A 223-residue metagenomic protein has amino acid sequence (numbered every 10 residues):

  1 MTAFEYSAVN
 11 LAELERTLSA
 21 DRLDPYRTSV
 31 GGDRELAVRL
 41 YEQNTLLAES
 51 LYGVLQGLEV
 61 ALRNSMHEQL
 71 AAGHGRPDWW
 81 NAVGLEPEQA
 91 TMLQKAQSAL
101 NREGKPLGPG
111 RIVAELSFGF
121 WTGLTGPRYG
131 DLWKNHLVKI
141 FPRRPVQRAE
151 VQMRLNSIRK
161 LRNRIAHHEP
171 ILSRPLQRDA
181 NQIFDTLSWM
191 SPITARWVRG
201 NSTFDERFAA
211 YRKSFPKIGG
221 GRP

Functional and structural regions predicted by a protein language model:
M1-M153, S157-K160, L172, Q177-P223: Extended intrinsically disordered or low-complexity regions, especially N/C-terminal cytosolic tails and loops, rather
